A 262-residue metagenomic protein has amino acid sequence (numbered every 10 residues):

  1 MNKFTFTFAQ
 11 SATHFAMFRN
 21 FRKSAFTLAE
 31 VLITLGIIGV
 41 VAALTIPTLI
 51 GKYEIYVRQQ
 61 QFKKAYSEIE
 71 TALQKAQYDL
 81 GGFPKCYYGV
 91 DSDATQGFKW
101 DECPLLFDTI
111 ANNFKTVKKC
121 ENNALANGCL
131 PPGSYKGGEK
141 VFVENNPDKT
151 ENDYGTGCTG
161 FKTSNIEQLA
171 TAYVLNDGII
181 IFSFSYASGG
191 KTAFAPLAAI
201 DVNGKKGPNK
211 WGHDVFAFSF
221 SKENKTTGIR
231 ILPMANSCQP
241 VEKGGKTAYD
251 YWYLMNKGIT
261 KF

Functional and structural regions predicted by a protein language model:
M1-F26: N-terminal leader/signal peptides at the extreme start of proteins
R22-E54: N-terminal single-pass transmembrane signal-anchor helix
T27, V57, Q77-G81: Short, Lys/Arg-rich amphipathic alpha-helical interaction segments that bind nucleic acids or acidic protein surfaces
I33, G39, L73, D101-P104: Contiguous, often N-terminal, cationic amphipathic patches that form binding interfaces
I46-I69, L73: Aliphatic-rich helix starts adjacent to a transmembrane/signal segment
E70-G89: Alpha-helix exit/C-cap motif
S92: Extracytoplasmic catalytic-loop and juxtamembrane helix elements of membrane-embedded, polyprenol/dolichol-linked
T95-F262: Intrinsically disordered, low-complexity regions enriched in Pro/Ser/Thr/Gly and acidic residues
